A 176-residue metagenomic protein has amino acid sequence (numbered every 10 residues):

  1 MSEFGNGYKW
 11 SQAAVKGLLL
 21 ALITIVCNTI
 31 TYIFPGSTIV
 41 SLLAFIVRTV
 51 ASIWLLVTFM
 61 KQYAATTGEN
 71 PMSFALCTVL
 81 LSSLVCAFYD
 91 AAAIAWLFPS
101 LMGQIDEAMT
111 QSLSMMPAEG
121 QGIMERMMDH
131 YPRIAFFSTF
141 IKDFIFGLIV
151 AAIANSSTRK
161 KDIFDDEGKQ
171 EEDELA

Functional and structural regions predicted by a protein language model:
M1-G7, R159-A176: Low-complexity, intrinsically disordered extramembrane tails and loops of integral membrane proteins
M1-Q62: Transmembrane alpha-helical insertion/packing segments
S11-L19, S73-C86: Alpha-helical transmembrane segments of multi-pass membrane proteins
I23-T31, R48-S52, S82-D90, F146 (+2 more regions): Alpha-helical transmembrane segments of multipass membrane proteins
F59-S73: Membrane-helix interface/capping segments
F88-M115: Functional transmembrane-helix hotspots
Q111-Y131: Short membrane-interface loop/juxtamembrane segments of multi-pass integral membrane proteins
P132-I163: Transmembrane alpha-helical segments in integral membrane proteins
